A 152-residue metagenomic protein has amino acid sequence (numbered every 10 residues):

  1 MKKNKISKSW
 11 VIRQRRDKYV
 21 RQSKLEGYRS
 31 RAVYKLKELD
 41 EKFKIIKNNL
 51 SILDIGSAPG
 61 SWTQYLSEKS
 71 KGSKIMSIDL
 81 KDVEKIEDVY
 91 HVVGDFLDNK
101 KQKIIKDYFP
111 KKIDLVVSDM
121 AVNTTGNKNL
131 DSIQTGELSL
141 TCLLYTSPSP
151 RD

Functional and structural regions predicted by a protein language model:
K2-K47: Class I SAM-dependent methyltransferase Rossmann-like catalytic core, especially the SAM/SAH-binding loop
N49-A58: Conserved class I S-adenosyl-L-methionine
P59-S70: Conserved SAM-binding loop of SAM-dependent methyltransferases across substrates and taxa, primarily the Class I
K74-I78: Conserved SAM-binding motif I beta-strand of class I
K81-K112: S-adenosyl-L-methionine
I113-V122: Short SAM/SAH-binding signature in class I
L130-L144: Glycine-rich S-adenosyl-L-methionine
Y145-D152: Conserved small/polar residues in nucleotide/adenosyl-binding loops
